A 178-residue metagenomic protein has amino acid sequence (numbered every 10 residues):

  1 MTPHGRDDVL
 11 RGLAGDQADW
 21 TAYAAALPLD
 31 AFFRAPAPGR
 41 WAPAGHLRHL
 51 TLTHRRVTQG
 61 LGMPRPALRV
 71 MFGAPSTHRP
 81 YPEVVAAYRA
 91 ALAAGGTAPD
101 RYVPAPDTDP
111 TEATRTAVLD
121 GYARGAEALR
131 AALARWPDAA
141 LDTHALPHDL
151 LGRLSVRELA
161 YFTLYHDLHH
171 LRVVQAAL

Functional and structural regions predicted by a protein language model:
M1-A22, R89-T97, T116-A123, A139-L141 (+2 more regions): Domain-scale detector for complete catalytic domains at protein termini or as standalone homologs
M1-D8, R56-G121: Short, helix-capping/interhelical loops that line the mouth of catalytic, cofactor-, or ligand-binding pockets
H4, L27, W41, P110-A113 (+2 more regions): Short coil/turn linker and secondary-structure boundary residues
G5-V9, L13, W20, A26-A31 (+2 more regions): Long, hydrophobic N-terminal alpha-helical segment
A22-D30, A93-P104, D138-P147: Short alpha-helical hairpin
F33-A90, E127, A131-L178: Short, contiguous alpha-helical
